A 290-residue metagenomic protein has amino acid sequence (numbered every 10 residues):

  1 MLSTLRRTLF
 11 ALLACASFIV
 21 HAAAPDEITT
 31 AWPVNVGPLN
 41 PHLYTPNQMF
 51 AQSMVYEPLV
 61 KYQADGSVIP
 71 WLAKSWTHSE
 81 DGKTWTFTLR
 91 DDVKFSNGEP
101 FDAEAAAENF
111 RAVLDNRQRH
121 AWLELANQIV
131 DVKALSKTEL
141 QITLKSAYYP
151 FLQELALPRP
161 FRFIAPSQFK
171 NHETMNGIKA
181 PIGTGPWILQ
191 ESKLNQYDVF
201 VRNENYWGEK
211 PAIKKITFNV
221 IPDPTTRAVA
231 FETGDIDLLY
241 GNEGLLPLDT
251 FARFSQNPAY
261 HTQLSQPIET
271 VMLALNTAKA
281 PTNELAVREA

Functional and structural regions predicted by a protein language model:
A23, T88, L123-Q168: Surface-exposed binding/hinge segments that line and control ligand-binding clefts or catalytic entry sites
P25-G37, K74, T84-F87, A106-F110 (+5 more regions): Short, well-ordered beta-strand elements
A31-E80, E108-R111, Q118, I182-G183: N-terminal lobe/hinge region of extracytoplasmic solute-binding protein
V34-F50, L72-A73, E99, F151-P160 (+3 more regions): A structural "hinge/loop" feature
S67, P158-P211, K215, T225: Gly/Pro-rich hinge or "lid" segments in bacterial periplasmic/extracellular proteins
S75-R119, Q141, R227-A230, P281-E284: Aromatic- and charge-enriched surface segment that lines or borders ligand/interaction sites
D102-N109, E139-T143, G185-P186, I213-K215 (+1 more regions): Alpha-helical secondary-structure segments
Q190-V201, T217-K279, N283: Extracellular/periplasmic solute-recognition and catalytic clefts
